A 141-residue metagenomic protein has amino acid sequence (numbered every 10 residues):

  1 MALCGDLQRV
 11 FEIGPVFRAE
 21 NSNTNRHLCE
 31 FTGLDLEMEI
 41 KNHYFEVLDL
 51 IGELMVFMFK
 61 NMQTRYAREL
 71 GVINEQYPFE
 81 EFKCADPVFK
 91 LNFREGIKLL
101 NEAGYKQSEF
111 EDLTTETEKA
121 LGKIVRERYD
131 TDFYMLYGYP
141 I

Functional and structural regions predicted by a protein language model:
M1-I141: Class II aminoacyl-tRNA synthetase catalytic cores and aaRS-like
